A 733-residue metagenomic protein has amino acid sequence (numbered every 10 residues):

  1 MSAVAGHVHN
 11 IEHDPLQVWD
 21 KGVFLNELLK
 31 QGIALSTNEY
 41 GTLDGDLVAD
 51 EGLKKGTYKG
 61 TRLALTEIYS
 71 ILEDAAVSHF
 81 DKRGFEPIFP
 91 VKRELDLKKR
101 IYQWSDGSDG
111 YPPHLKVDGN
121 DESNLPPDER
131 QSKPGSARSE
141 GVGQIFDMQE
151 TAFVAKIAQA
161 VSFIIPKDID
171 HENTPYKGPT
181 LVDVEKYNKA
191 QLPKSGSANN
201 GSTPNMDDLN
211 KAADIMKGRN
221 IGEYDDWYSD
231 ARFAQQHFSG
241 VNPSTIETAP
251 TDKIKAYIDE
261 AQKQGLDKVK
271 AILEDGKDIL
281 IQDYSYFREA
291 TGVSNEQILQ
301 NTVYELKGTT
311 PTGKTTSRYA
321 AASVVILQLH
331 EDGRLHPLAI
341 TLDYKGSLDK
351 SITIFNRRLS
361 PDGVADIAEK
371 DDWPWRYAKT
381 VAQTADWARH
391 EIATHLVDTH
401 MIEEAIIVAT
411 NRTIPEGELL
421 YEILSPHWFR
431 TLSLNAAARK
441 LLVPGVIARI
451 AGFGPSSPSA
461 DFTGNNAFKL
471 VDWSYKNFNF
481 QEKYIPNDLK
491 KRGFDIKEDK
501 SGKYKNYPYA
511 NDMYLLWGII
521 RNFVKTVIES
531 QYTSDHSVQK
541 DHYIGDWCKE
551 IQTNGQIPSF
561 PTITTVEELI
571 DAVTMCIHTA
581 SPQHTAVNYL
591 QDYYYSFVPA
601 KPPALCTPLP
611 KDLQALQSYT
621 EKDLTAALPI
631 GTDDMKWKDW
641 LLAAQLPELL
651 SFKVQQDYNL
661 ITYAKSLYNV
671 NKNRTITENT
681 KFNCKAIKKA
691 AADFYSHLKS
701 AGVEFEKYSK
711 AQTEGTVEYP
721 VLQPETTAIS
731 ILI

Functional and structural regions predicted by a protein language model:
S2-I733: Long, compositionally biased charged/polar stretches
